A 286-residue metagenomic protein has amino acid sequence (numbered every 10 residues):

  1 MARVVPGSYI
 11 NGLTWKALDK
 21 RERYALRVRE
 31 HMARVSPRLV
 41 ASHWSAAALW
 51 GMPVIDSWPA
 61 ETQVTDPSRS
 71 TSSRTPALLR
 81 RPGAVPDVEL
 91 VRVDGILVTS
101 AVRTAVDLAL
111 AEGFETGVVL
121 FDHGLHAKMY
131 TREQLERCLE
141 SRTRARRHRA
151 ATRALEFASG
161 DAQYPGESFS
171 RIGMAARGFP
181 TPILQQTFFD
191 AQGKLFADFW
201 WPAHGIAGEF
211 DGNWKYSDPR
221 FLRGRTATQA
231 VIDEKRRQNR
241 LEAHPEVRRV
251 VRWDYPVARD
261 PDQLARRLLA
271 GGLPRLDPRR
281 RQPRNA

Functional and structural regions predicted by a protein language model:
M1, L125-A286: Surface segments flanking catalytic/ligand-binding clefts of nucleic-acid enzymes
M1-R147, I183, R266-A286: Short gly/ser-rich loop at a beta-strand->alpha-helix junction or flexible surface loop bordering the NTP-binding
